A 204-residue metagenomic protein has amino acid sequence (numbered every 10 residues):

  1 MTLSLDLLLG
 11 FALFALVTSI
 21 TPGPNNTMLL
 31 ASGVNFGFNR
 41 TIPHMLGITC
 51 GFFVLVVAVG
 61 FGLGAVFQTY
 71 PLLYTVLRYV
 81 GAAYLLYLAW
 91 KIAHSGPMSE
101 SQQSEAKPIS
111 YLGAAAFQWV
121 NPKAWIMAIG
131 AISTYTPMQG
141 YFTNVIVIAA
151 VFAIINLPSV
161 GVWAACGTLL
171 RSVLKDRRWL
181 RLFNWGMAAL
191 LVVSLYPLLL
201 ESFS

Functional and structural regions predicted by a protein language model:
T2, Y196-S204: Juxtamembrane boundary at the C-terminal end of a transmembrane helix
T2-T75, M127-F152, V162-A164: Juxtamembrane transmembrane-helix termini in multi-pass membrane transport proteins
R40-S110, C166, V173, G186-A189 (+1 more regions): Membrane helix-loop-helix hairpins that form the core translocation module of multi-pass transporters
L88-I92, I155-G161: Transmembrane alpha-helical segments that form the membrane-embedded catalytic/substrate-channel core of multi-pass
Q118-K123: Selected transmembrane alpha-helices and immediately adjacent juxtamembrane segments of polytopic inner-membrane
Y135-F142, D176-L182, F203-S204: Extracellular loop architecture of rhodopsin-family
L157-S172: Transmembrane alpha-helical segments of integral membrane proteins
